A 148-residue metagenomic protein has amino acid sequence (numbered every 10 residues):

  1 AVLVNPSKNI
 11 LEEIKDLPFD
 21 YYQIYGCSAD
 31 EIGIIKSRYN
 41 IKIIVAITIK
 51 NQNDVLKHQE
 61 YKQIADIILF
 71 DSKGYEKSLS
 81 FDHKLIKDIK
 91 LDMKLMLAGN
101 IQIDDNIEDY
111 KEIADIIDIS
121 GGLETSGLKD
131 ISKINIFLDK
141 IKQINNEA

Functional and structural regions predicted by a protein language model:
A1-P6, E13-I34, I41-E60, D66-L79 (+1 more regions): Catalytic beta/alpha-barrel core
A1-V2, I35-A46, L85-I103, F137-N145: Alpha-helix-loop-beta-strand connector modules within alpha/beta enzyme cores
D16, K36-R38, Y61-I64, K87-D92 (+1 more regions): Short, conserved loop/helix-junction motifs that constitute active-site signature segments in enzyme catalytic cores
Y22, I68, D82, I86 (+3 more regions): Conserved, mostly hydrophobic/aromatic
Y25-S28, K73-K77, E112-N135: Glycine-rich phosphate-binding active-site loops on the catalytic face of alpha/beta enzymes
I32-R38, S120-A148: C-terminal helical cap(s) of enzyme catalytic domains, especially alpha/beta-barrels
K57, S80-K87, I131-I136: Charged helix-capping and loop-helix junction motifs
